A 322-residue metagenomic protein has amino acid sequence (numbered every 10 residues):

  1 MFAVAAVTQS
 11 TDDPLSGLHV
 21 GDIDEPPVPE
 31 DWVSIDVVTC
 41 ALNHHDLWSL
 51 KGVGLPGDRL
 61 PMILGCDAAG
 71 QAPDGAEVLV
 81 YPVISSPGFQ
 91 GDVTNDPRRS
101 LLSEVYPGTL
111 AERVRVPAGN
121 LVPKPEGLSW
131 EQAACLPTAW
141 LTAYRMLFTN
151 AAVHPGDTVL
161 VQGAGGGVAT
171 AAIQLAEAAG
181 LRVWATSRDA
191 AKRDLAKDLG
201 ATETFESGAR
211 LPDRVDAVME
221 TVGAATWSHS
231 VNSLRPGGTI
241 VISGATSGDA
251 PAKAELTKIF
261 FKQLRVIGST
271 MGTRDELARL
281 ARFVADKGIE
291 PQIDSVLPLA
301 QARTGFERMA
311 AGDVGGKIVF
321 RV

Functional and structural regions predicted by a protein language model:
M1-F2, P212, G288-Q292, T304-V322: C-terminal capping/lid region of NAD(P)-dependent oxidoreductase domains
D24-A41, V53-T94, L102-P107, P125-G127: Glycine-rich beta-strand-centered segment in the early N-terminal region that forms part of a ligand/cofactor-binding
E77, Q132-A209: Mid-domain Rossmann-like dinucleotide-binding core that forms the NAD(H)/NADP(H) cofactor-binding site
L79, V218-M219, V241: N-terminal Rossmann-like NAD(P) cofactor-binding module of classical short-chain dehydrogenase/reductase
P82-G163: NAD(P)H dinucleotide-binding glycine-rich loop of Rossmann-like/cofactor-binding domains, especially the beta1-alpha1
A179, A225-Q292, R321-V322: Glycine-rich phosphate-binding loop and adjacent beta-alpha segment of Rossmann(oid) nucleotide-cofactor-binding
T186-A190, T221, G244, T270: N-terminal Rossmann-fold cofactor-binding loop
R210-V218: A short acidic, Gly/Pro-enriched loop at the edge of an enzyme's catalytic core that lines a small-molecule cofactor
